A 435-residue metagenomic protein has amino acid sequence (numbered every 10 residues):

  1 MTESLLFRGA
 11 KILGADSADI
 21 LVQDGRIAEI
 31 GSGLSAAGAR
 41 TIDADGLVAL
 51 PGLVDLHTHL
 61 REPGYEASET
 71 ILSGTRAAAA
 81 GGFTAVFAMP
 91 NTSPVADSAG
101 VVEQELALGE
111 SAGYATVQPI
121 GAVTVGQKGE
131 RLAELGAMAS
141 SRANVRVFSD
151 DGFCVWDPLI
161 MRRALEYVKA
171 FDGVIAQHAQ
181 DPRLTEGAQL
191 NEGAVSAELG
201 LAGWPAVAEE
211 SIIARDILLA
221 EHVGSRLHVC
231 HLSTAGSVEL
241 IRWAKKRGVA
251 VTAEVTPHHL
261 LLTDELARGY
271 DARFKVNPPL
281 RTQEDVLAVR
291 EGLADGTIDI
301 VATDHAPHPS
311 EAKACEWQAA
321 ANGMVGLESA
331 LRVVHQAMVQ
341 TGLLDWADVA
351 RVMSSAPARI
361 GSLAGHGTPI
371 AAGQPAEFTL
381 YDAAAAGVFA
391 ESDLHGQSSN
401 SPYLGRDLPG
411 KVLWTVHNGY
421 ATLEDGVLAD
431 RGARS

Functional and structural regions predicted by a protein language model:
M1-G52: Histidine-rich, glycine-flanked metal-binding segment
A10, G25, G46, H57 (+15 more regions): Divalent metal-coordination and catalytic microenvironments
D45-A112: Metal-associated gating/positioning segment near the N- to mid-region
H59-S68, F87-A99, P119-L132, S149-I160 (+2 more regions): Divalent metal-binding segments
A107-V123: A glycine-rich helix N-cap at a beta->alpha junction
L132-V301: Histidine/acidic residue-rich metal-binding segments in metalloenzymes
E198-R226, R273, A294-D295, D299-V301 (+1 more regions): His/Asp/Glu-enriched, well-ordered alpha-helical/loop segment that forms or immediately abuts the divalent-metal
E316, A372-S435: C-terminal cap of metal-dependent C-N hydrolases
